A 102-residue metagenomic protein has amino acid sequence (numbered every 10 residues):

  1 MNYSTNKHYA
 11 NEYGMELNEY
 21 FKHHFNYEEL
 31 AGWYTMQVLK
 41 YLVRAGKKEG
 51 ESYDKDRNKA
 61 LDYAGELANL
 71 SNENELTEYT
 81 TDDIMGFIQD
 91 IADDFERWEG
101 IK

Functional and structural regions predicted by a protein language model:
M1-K102: Intrinsically disordered, low-complexity regulatory regions that flank transcription factor DNA-binding cores
